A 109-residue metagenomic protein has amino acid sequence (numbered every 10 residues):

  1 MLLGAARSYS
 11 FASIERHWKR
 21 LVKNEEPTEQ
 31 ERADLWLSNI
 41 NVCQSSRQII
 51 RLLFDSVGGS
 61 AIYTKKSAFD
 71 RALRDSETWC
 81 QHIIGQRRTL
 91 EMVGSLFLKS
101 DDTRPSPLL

Functional and structural regions predicted by a protein language model:
M1-G4, W36, I40-R47, R74-E77 (+1 more regions): Generic structural signal for well-ordered, non-transmembrane alpha-helical segments in soluble/cytosolic regions
M1-K19: Extended amphipathic alpha-helical segments enriched in small hydrophobics
H17-A33: Flexible internal linker/loop segments at domain or repeat junctions
Q30-I62, K66: Charged, glycine-rich active-site and insertion segments that engage polyanionic ligands
G59-L109: Glycine-rich phosphate/cofactor-binding loops in nucleotide/flavin-utilizing enzymes
